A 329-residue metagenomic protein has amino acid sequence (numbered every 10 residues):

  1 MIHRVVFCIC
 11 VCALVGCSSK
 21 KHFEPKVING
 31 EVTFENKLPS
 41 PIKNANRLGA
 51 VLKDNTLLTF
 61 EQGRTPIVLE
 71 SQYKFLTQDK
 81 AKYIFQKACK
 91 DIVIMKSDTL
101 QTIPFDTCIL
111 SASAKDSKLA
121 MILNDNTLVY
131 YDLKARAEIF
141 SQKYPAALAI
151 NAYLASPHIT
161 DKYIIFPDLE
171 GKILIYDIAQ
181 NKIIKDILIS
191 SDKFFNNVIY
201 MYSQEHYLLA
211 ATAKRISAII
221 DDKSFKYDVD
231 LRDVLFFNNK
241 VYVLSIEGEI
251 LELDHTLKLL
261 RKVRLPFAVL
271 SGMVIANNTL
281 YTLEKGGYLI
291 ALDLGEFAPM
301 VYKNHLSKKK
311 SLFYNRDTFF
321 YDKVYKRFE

Functional and structural regions predicted by a protein language model:
I2-C8: Sec-dependent signal peptide recognition, specifically the positively charged N-region followed immediately by
L14-G16: C-terminal motif of bacterial Sec signal peptides marking the signal peptidase cleavage site
K20-F34, L52-K74, K87-F105, T127-Y144 (+5 more regions): Surface-exposed loop/turn elements that mediate protein-protein interactions on large endomembrane-trafficking
E35-N46, V68-K82, P104-S117, A149-P157 (+4 more regions): Repeated scaffold domains used in trafficking and secretory/extracellular systems, primarily beta-propellers
P39-T59, K74-K87, I92-V93, D116-L123 (+8 more regions): Short beta-strand elements that form the blades of beta-propeller/WD-repeat-like and other beta-sheet-rich scaffold
I103-T107, G171, L244: Beta-propeller domains
N124, I150-N151, L169, N196 (+3 more regions): Mature, Sec-exported extracytoplasmic domains of Gram-positive
A147-K226: Solenoidal tandem-repeat scaffolds enriched in leucines and small polar residues
